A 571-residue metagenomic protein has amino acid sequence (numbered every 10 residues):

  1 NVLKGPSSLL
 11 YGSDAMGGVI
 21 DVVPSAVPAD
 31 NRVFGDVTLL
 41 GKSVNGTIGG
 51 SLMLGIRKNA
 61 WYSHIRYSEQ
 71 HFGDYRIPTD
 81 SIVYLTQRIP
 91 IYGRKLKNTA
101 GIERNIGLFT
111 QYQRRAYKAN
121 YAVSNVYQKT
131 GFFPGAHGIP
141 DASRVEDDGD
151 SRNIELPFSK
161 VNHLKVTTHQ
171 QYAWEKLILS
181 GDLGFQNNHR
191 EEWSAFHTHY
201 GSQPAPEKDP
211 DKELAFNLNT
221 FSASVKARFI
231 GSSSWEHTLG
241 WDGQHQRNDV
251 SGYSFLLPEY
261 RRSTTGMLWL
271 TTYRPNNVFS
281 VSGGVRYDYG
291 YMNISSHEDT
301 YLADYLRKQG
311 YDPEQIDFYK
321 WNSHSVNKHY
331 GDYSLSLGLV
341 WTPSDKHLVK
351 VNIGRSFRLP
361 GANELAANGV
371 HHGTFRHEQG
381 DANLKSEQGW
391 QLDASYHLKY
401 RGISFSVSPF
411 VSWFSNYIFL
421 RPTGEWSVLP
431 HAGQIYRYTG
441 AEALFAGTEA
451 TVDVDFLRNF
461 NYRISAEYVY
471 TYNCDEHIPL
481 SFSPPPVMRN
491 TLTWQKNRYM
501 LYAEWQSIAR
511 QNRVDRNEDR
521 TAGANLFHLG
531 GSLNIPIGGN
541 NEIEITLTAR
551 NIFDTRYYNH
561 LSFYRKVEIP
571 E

Functional and structural regions predicted by a protein language model:
N1-V2, A15-L39, I48-M53: N-terminal periplasmic accessory domains that precede and gate Gram-negative outer-membrane beta-barrel machines
T38, D147-H169, G310-T342, H347-L348 (+4 more regions): Outer-membrane beta-barrel signature, preferentially recognizing the C-terminal barrel domain of Gram-negative
L39-N45, K58, E69-G73, R114-A116 (+15 more regions): Transmembrane beta-strands of outer-membrane beta-barrel pores
N45-H71, Y84-F133, N162-W174, A227-W235 (+2 more regions): Transmembrane beta-barrel wall of Gram-negative outer-membrane proteins
F72, K97-E103, Y117-E175, L179 (+4 more regions): Flexible loop and strand-edge segments within Gram-negative outer membrane beta-barrel domains
F72, P78, W413-N416, L420 (+2 more regions): C-terminal beta-signal and adjacent terminal beta-strands/loops of Gram-negative outer-membrane beta-barrel proteins
E236-H347, V370-H372: Signature of Gram-negative outer-membrane beta-barrel scaffolds
N277, F410-F414, I418, T423-Q511: Gram-negative outer-membrane beta-barrel transporters
